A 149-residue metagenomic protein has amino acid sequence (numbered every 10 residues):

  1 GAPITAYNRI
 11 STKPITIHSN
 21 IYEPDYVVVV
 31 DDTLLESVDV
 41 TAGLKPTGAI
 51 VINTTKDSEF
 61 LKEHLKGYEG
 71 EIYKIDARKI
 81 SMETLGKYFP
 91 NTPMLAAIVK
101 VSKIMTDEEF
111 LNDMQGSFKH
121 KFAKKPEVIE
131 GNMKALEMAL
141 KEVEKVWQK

Functional and structural regions predicted by a protein language model:
G1-K149: Active-site cofactor/cluster-binding pocket
